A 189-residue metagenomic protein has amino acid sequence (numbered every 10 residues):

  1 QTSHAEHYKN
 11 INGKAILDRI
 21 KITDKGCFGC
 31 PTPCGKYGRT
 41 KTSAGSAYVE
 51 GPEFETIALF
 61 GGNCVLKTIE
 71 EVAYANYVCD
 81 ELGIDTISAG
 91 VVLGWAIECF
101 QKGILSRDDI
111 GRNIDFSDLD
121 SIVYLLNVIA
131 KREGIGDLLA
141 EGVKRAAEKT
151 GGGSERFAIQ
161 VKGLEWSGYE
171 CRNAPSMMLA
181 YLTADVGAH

Functional and structural regions predicted by a protein language model:
Q1-H189: Extended C-terminal regions of large enzymes
